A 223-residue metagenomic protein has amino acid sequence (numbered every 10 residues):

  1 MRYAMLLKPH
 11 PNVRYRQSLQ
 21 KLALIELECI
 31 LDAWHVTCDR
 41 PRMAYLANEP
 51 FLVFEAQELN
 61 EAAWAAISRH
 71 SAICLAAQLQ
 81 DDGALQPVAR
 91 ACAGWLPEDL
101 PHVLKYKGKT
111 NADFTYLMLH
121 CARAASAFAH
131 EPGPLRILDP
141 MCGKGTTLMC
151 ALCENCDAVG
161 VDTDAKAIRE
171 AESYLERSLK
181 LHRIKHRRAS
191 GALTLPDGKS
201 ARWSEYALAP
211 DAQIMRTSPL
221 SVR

Functional and structural regions predicted by a protein language model:
M1-C29, F54-A62, I67-S71, L79-L138 (+1 more regions): Class I S-adenosyl-L-methionine-dependent methyltransferase catalytic core
E28-D39, S71-L75: Structural alpha-beta junctions
C38-W64: Short, intrinsically disordered low-complexity segments
